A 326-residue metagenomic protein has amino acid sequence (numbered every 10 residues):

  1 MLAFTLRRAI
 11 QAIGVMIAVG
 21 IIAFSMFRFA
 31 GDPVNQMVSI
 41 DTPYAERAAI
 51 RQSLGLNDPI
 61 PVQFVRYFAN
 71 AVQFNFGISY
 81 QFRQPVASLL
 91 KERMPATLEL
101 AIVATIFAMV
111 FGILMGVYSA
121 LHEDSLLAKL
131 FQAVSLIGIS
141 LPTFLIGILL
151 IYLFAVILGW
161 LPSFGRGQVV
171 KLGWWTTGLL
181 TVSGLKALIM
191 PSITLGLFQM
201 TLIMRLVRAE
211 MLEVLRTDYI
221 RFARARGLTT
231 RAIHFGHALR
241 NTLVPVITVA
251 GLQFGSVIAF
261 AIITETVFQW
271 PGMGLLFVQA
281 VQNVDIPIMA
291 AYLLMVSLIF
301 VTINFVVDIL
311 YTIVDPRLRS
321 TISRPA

Functional and structural regions predicted by a protein language model:
L2-F4, M94-L127, G173-A326: Alpha-helical transmembrane segments of integral membrane proteins, especially multi-pass inner/plasma-membrane
L6-M16: N-terminal signal-anchor/signal peptide hydrophobic helix marking the start of the first transmembrane segment
A9, I50, I60-F76, V86 (+8 more regions): Hydrophobic alpha-helical segments of integral membrane proteins, encompassing both true transmembrane helices
A12, R93, T97, A133-S140 (+2 more regions): Residue-level signal for discrete positions within transmembrane alpha-helices of multi-pass small-molecule
V15-V65, L158-L180: Hydrophobic alpha-helical transmembrane segments of membrane transport/permease proteins and related membrane-embedded
A18, I22, M26, F111 (+6 more regions): Alpha-helical membrane-inserting segments
N57-I113: An internal, D/E-rich "acidic patch" concept
A133-L141, L145-M200: Membrane-water interface segments at transmembrane-helix boundaries in multipass membrane proteins
